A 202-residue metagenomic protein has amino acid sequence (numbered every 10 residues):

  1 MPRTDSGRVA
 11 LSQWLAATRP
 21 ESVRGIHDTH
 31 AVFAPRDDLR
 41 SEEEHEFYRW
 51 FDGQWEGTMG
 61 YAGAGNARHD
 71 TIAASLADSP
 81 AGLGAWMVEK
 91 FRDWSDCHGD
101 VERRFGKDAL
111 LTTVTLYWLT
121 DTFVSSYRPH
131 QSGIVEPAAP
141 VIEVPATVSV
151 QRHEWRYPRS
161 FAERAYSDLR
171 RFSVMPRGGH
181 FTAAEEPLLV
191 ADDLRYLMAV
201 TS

Functional and structural regions predicted by a protein language model:
M1-W50: Conserved hydrolase catalytic core segment
P35-W55, E154-Y157, A162-Y166, R171: Membrane-interacting alpha-helical segments
E42-H69, A138-V141: The feature captures the conserved acid-bearing segment of alpha/beta-hydrolase catalytic domains
G65-S202: C-terminal subdomain of alpha/beta-hydrolase-fold enzymes, centered on the catalytic histidine and its supporting
